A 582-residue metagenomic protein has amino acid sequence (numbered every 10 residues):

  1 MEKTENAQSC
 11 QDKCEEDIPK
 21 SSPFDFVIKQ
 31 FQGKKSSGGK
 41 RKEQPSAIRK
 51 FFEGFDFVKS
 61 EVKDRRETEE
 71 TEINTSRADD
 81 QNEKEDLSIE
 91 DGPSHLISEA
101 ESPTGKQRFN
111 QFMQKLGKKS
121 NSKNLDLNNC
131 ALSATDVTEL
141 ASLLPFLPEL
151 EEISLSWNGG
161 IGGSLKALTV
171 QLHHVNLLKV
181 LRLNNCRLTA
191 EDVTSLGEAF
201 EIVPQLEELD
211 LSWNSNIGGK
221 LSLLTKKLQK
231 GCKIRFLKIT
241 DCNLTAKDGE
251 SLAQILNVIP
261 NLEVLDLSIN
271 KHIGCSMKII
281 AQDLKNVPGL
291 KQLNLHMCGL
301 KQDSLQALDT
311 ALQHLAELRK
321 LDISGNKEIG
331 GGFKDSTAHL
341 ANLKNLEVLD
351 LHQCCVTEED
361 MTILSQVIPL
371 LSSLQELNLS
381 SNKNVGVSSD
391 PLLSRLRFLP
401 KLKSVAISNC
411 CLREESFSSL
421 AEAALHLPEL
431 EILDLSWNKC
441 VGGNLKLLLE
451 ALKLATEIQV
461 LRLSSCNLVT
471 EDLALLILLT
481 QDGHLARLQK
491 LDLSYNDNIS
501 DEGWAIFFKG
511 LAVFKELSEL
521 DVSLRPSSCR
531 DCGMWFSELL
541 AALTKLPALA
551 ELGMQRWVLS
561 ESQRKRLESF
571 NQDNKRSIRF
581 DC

Functional and structural regions predicted by a protein language model:
M1-C582: Leucine-rich tandem repeat or coiled-coil scaffolds
